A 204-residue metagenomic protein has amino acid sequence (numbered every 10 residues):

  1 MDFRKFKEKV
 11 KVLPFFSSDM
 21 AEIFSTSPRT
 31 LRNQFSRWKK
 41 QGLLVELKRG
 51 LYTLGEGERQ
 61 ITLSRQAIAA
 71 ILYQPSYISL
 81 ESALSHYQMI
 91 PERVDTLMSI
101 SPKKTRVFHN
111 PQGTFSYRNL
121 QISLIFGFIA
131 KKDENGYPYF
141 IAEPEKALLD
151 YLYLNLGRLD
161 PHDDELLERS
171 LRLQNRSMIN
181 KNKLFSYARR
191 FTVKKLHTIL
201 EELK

Functional and structural regions predicted by a protein language model:
M1-P75: Short beta-edge/loop segments at beta->alpha junctions of small alpha/beta modules that act as binding/recognition
S25, Q88, Y153-G157: Hydrophobic/aromatic-lined pockets within catalytic cores
L31, S76-L80, P144-L148: Amphipathic alpha-helical interface surfaces
W38, A83-L84, A188: Hydrophobic alpha-helix position signal
L47-L54, R65-L124: Short gly/ser-rich loop at a beta-strand->alpha-helix junction or flexible surface loop bordering the NTP-binding
E58, Q121, L152: A broadly conserved detector of short glycine/acidic/proline-rich loop/turn motifs that flank catalytic sites and bind
F128-K204: Hydrophobic alpha-helical interaction segments
